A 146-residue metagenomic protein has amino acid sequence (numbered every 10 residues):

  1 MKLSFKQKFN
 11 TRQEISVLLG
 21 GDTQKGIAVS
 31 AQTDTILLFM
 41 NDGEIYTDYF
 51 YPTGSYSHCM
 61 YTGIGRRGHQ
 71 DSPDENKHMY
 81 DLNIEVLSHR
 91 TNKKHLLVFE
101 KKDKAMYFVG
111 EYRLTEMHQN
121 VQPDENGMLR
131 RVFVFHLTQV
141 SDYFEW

Functional and structural regions predicted by a protein language model:
K2-M106: Acidic, glycine-rich low-complexity segments with interspersed aromatic residues
K102-W146: Compact mixed alphabeta submodule
